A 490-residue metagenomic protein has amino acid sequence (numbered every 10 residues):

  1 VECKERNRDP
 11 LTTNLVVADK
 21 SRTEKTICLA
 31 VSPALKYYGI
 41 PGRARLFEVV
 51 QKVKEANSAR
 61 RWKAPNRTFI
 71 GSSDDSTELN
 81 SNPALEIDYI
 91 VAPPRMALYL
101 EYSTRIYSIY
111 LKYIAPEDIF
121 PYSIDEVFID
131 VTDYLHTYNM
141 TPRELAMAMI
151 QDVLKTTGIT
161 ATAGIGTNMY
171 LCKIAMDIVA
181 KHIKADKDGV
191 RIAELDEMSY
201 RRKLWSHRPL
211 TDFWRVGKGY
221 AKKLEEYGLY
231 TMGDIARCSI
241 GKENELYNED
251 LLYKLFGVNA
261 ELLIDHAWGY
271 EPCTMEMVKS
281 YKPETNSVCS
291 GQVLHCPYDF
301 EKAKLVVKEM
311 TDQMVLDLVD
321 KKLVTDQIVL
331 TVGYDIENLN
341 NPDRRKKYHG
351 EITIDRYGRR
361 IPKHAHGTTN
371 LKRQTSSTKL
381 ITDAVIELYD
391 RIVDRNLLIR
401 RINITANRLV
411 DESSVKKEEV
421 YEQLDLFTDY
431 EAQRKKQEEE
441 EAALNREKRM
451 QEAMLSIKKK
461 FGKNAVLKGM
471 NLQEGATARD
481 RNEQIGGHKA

Functional and structural regions predicted by a protein language model:
V1-A490: Basic, low-complexity intrinsically disordered segments
